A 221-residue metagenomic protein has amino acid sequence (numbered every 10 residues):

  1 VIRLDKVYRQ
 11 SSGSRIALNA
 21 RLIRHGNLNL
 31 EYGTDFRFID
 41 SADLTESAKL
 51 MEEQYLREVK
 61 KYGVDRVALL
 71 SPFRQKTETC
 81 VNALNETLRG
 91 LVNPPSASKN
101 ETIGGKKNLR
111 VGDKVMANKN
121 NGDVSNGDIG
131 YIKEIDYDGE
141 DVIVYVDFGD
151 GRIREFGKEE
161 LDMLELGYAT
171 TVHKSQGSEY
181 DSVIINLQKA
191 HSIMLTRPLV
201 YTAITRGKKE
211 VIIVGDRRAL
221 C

Functional and structural regions predicted by a protein language model:
V1-G122, K133: Conserved helicase motor core of P-loop NTPases
D128-G139, I143-C221: C-terminal accessory regions
